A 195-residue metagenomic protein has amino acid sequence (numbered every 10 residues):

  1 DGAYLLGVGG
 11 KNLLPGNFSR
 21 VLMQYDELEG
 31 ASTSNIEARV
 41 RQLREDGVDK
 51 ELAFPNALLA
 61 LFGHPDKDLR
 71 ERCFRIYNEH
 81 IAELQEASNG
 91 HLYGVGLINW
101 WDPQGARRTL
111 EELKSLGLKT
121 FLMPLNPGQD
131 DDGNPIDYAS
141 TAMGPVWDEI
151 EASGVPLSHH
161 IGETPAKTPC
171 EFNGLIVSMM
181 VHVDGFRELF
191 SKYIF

Functional and structural regions predicted by a protein language model:
D1-F195: Helix-coil boundary/capping segments in enzymes
